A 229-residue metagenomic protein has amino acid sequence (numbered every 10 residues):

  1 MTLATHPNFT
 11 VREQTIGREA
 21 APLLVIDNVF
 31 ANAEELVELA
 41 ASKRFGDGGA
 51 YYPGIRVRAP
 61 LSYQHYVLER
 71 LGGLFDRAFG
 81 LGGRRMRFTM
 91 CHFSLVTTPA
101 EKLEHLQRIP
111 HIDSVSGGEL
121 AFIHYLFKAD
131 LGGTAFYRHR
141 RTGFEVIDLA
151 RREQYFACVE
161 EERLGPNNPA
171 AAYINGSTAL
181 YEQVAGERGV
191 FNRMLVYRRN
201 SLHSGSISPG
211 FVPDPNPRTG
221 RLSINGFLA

Functional and structural regions predicted by a protein language model:
M1-A229: Fe(II)/2-oxoglutarate oxygenase catalytic core
